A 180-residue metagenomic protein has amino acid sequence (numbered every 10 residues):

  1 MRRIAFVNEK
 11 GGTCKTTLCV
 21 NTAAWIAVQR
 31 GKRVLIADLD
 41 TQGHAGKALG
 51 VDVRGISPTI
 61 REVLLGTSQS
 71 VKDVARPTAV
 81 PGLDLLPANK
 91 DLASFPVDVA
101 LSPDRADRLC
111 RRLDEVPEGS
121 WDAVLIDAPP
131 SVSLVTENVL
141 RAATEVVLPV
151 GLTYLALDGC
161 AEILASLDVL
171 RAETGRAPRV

Functional and structural regions predicted by a protein language model:
M1-V180: P-loop NTP-binding core
